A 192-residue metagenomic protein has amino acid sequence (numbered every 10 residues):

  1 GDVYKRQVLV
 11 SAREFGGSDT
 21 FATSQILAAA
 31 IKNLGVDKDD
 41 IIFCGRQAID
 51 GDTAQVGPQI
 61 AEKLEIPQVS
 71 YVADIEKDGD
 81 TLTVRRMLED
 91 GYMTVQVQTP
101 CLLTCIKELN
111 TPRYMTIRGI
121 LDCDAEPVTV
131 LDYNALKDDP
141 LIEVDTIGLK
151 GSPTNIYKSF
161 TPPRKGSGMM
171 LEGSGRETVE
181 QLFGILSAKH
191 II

Functional and structural regions predicted by a protein language model:
G1-Y4: Short, small-residue-biased leader/transition segments that mark boundaries at the very start of proteins
L9, Q25, A29: Polyanion-binding surfaces on beta-sheet-dominated domains and ring/shell assemblies
S11-F15, Q47-A48, V72-E76, E108: Short, ordered loop/turn segments at secondary-structure junctions
I31-D40: Glycine-rich phosphate-binding loop signature in dinucleotide/nucleotide-binding domains
G51-L64: Short Gly/Thr/Asp-enriched flexible loops that form oxyanion-binding sites at enzyme active sites
A61, I66-Q68, D74-I75: Thiamine diphosphate
V72-I192: Electrostatically charged, flexible surface regions
